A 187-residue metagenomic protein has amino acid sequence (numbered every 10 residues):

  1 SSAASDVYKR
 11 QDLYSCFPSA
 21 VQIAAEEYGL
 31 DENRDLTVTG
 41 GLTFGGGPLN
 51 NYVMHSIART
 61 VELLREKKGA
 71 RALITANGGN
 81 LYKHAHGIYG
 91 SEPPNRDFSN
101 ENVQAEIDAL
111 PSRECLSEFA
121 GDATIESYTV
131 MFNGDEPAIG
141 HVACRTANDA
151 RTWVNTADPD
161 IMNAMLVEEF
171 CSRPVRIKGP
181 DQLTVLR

Functional and structural regions predicted by a protein language model:
S1-V7: Short, small-residue-biased leader/transition segments that mark boundaries at the very start of proteins
Y8-E26: Conserved beta-ketoacyl condensing-enzyme motif
K9-R10, D35, R71-L73: Beta-sheet entry/capping signal
L13-C16, G41, N77: An acidic- and aromatic-residue-enriched active-site/binding cleft used to recognize and process polar
S19, G45-R187: Conserved beta-strand-centric core segments of catalytic alpha/beta enzyme folds
E26-H55: Conserved catalytic cysteine-centered active-site region of acyl-thioester-dependent Claisen-condensing enzymes
